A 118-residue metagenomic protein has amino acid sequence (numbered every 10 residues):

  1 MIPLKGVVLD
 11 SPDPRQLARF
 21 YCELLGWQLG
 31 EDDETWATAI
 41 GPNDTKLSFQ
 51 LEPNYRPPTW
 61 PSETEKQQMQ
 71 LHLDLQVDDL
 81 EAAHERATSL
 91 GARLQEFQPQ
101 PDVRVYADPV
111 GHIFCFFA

Functional and structural regions predicted by a protein language model:
M1-L4, W27-D74, H84-D108: Vicinal oxygen chelate
M1-R19, Q70-V77: N-terminal beta-strand motif that seeds the catalytic metal site of vicinal oxygen chelate
R15-E31: Short, charged, low-hydrophobicity "junction" segments
Y21-C22, A87, G111: Conserved active-site tyrosine of GNAT-family acetyltransferases
D78, H112: Conserved Rossmann-like nucleotide-cofactor binding loop
F97-Q98, F116-A118: Short beta->alpha transition motifs characteristic of CBS
V105, I113-F116: A short beta-strand motif that forms the metal-chelation/ATP-contact edge of phosphoryl-transfer active sites
